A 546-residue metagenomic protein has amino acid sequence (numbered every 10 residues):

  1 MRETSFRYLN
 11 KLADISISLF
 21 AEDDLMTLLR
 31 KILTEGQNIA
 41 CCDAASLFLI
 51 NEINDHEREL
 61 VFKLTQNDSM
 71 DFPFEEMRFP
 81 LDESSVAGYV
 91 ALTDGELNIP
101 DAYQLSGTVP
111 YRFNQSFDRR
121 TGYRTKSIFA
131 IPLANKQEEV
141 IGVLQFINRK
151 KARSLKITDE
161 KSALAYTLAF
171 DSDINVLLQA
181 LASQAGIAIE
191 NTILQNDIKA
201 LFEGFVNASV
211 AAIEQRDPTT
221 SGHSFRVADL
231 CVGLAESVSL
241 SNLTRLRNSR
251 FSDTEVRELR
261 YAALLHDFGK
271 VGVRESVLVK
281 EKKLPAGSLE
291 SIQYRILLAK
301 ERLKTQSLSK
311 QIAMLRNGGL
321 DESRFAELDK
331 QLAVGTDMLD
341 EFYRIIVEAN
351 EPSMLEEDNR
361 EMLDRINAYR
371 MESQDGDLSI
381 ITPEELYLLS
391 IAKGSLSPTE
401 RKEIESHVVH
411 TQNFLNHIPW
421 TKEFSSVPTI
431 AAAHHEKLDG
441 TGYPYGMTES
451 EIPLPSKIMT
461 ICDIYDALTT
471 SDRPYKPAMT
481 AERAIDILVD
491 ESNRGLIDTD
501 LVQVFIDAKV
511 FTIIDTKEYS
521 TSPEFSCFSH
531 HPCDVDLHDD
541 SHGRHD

Functional and structural regions predicted by a protein language model:
M1-K31, N38-I39, E59-V61, L194-A208 (+1 more regions): Signal-transmission linkers at sensory-effector interfaces
A21-K63, D71-P73, D82-V86, T220-S221 (+2 more regions): Helix-loop-beta substructure at the N-terminus of cytosolic sensory domains that couple signal/ligand detection
A44-D82, Q104-L105, L264, S288-L289 (+6 more regions): GAF sensory/regulatory domain recognition with acknowledged cross-activation on helical regulatory dimers
S69-K126, E385, S390-I391, S397-P398 (+3 more regions): Regulatory sensory and allosteric helical modules in signal-transduction proteins and certain transcription factors
D71, P100-F129, R153-T167, K437-M447: Signal-transducing coupling segments at domain and membrane junctions
L92-E96, V143, L164, I174-N196 (+6 more regions): Signal-transmission/dimerization alpha-helices at domain junctions
K126-N135, G142: A short, aliphatic-rich beta-strand micro-motif
A163-A165, A169-D173, S209, V279-S309 (+3 more regions): Divalent-cation-assisted or electrostatically stabilized phosphate/pyrophosphate-binding catalytic cores
